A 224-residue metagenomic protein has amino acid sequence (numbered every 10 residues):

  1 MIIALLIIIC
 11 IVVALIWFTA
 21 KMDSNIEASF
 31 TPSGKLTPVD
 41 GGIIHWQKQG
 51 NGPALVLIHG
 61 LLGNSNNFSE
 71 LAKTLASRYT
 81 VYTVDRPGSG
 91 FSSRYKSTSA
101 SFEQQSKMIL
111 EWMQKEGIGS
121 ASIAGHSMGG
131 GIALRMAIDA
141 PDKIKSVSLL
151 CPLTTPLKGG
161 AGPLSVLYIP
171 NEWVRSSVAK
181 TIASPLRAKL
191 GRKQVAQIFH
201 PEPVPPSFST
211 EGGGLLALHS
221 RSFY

Functional and structural regions predicted by a protein language model:
M1-P53, R78-Y79, G119: Alpha/beta-hydrolase fold catalytic core
S24-N25, G159, T181-Y224: Conserved alpha/beta-hydrolase catalytic His-Asp/Glu region
V39-D40, Q47-Q49, T83-A124: Active-site loop/oxyanion-hole signature of alpha/beta-hydrolase fold enzymes
G42, K48-F91: Conserved HGGG/HGGXW glycine-rich cap/lid loop of the alpha/beta-hydrolase fold
N67-S69, S92-T98, K158-A161: Conserved catalytic-core motifs of eukaryotic protein kinase domains, centered on the activation segment
E70, R135-D139: Active-site signature of alpha/beta-hydrolase-fold catalytic machinery across serine- and Asp/Cys-nucleophile hydrolases
G125-G129, A133: Gly/Ala-rich beta-loop-alpha elbow adjacent to hydrolase catalytic centers
I138, V147-A179: Flexible "cap/lid" loop of the alpha/beta hydrolase fold
